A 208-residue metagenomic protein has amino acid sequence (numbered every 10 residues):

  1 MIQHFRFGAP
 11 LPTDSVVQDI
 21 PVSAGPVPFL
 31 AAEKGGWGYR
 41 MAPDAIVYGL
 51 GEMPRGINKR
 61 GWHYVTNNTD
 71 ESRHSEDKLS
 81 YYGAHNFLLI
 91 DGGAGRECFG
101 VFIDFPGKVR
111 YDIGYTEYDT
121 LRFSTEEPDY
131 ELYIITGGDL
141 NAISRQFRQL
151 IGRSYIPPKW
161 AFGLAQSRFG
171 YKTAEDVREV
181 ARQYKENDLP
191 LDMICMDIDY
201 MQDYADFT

Functional and structural regions predicted by a protein language model:
M1-A161, R168-G170, A174, A181-E186: Catalytic and substrate-binding clefts that recognize carbohydrates or anionic sugar/phosphate headgroups
F87, F169, E179, D197-D203 (+1 more regions): Active-site and adjacent substrate-binding regions of carbohydrate-active enzymes
Y115-D119, G163, V180, M193 (+2 more regions): Generic preference for flexible, low-structure residues
P157-R168, L189-D203: Core alpha/beta catalytic barrel or barrel-like domain that forms the active/cofactor pocket in diverse metabolic
